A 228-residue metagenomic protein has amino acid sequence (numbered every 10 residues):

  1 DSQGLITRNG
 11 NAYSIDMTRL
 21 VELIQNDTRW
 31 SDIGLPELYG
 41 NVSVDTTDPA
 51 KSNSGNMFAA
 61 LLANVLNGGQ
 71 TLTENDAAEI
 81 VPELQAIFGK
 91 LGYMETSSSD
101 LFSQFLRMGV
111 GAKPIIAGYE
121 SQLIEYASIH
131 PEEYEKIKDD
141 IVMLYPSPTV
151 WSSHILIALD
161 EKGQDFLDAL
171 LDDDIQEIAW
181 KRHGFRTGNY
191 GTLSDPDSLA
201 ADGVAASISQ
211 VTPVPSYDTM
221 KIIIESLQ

Functional and structural regions predicted by a protein language model:
D1-K51: A conserved helix-loop-strand patch within extracytoplasmic ligand-binding domains of the periplasmic binding
D1-S2, Q25, L62-N67, V110 (+3 more regions): Sec-exported extracytoplasmic/periplasmic mature domains
S2-G4, P49-N53, N64, S121-I124 (+2 more regions): Solvent-exposed loop/turn segments at secondary-structure junctions within structured extracellular/periplasmic domains
D16-L20, S54-F58, L62, I80 (+4 more regions): Stable alpha-helical elements in mature extracytoplasmic
K51-G55, A77, M94-E95, I116 (+3 more regions): Solvent-exposed, acidic/flexible segments
M57-V142: Ligand-binding pocket segment of bilobal, Venus flytrap-like solute-binding proteins
E135-E177: Extracytoplasmic/periplasmic substrate-recognition and gating elements
L159-Q228: Extracellular/periplasmic juxtamembrane helices and adjacent flexible linkers that interface with membrane partners
